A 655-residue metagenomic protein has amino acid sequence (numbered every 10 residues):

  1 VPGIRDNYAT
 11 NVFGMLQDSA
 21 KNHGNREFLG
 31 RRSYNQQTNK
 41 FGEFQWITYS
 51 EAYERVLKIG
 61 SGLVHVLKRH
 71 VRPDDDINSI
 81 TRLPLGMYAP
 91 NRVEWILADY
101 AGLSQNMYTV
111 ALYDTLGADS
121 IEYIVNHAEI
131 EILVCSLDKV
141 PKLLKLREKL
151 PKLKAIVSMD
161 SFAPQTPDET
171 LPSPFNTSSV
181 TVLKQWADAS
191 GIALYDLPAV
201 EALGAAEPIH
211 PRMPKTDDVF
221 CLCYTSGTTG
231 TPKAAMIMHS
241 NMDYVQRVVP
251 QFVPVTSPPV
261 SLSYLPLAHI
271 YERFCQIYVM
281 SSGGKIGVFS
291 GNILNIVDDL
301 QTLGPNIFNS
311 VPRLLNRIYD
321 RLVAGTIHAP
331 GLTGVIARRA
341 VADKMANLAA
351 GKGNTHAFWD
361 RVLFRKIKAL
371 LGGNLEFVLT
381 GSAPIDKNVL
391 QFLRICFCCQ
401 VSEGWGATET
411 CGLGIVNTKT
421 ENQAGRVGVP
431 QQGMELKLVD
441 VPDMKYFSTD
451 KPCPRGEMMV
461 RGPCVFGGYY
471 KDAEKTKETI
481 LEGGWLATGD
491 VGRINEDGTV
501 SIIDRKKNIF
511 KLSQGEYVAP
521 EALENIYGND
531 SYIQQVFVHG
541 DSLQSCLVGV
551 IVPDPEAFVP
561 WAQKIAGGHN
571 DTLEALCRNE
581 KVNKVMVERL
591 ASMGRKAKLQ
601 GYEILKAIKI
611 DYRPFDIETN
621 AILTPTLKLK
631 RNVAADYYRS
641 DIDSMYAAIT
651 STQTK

Functional and structural regions predicted by a protein language model:
I4, Y8, N25, L29-Y100 (+1 more regions): Conserved AMP-binding/adenylate-forming core of the ANL superfamily
E27, Q185-Y224, T231, P254-V260: Conserved pre-ATP/AMP-binding loop-to-beta segment of ANL
T48-Y49, F220-Q246: Conserved AMP-binding A3 loop
S104-A199, V587-E588: Structural core segment of the AMP-binding/adenylate-forming
D243-S263, L267-R361, N374, C396: Conserved AMP-binding/adenylation subdomain of ANL enzymes
G287-S290, K352-N354, G373-G381, I385-G456 (+2 more regions): Conserved ATP-binding loop and adjacent catalytic segment of the adenylate-forming AMP-binding
M444-L512, T654: Conserved ATP-binding/catalytic segment of the ANL
Q535-F537, V587-K655: Conserved C-terminal "lid"/linker of ANL adenylate-forming enzymes
